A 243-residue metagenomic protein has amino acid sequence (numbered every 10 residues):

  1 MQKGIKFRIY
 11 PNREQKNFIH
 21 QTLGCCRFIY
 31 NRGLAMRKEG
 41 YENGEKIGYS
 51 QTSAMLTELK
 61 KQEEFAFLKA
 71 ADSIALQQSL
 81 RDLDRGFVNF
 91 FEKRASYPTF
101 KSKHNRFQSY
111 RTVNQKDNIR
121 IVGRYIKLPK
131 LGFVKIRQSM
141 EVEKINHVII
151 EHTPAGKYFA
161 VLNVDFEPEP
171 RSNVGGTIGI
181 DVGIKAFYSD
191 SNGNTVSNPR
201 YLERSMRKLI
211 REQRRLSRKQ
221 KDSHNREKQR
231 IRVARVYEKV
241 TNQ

Functional and structural regions predicted by a protein language model:
M1-Q243: Nucleic-acid substrate recognition interfaces
